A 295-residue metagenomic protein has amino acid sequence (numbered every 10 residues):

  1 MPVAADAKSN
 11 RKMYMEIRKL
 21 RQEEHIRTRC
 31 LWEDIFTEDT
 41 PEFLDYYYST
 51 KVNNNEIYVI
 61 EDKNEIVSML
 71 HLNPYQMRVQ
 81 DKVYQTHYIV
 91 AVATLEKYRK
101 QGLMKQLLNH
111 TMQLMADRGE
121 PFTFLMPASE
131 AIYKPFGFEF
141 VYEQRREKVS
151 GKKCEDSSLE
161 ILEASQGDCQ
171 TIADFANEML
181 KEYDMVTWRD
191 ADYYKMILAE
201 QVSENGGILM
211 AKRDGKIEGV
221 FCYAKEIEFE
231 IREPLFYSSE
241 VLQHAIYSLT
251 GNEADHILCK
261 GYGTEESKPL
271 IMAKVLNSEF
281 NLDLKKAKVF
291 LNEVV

Functional and structural regions predicted by a protein language model:
N10-P74, D81-Y88, C154-A191, E226-E230 (+1 more regions): Short amphipathic alpha-helix that is part of the acyltransferase structural core
Y98-H110, E240-S248: Conserved acetyl-CoA pyrophosphate-binding loop and the N-cap/start of the following alpha-helix in GNAT-like
L114-P127, G251-Y262: Conserved GNAT acetyl-CoA-binding A-motif
F122, A131-F138: Hydrophobic or amphipathic alpha-helical targeting/insertion segments
G137-E155, R232-V295: Active-site/acyl-donor-binding loops of N-acyltransferases
E139-E240, H244, S248: Amide-forming acyltransferase catalytic core, primarily the GNAT-like/NAT-type and related acyltransferase folds
